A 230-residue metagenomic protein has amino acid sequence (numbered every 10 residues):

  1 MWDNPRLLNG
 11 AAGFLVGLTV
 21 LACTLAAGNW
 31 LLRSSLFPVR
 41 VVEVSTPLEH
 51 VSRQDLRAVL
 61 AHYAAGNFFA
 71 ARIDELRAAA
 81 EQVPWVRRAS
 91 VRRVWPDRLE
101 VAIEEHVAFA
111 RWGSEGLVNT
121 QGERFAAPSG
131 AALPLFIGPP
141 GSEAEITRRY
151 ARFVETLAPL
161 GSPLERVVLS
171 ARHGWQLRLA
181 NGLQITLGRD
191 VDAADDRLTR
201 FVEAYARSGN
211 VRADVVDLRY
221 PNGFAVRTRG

Functional and structural regions predicted by a protein language model:
M1-P38, E49-H50, Q54, A64 (+2 more regions): N-terminal positively charged amphipathic segments used for targeting/anchoring
W30-S129: Terminal hydrophobic membrane-targeting helix
V42, A89, F136, V167 (+1 more regions): Generic beta-strand hydrophobic packing signal
S45, R92, V168-S170, R219: Solvent-exposed beta-strand sheet faces enriched in polar/charged residues
H50-Q54, G66-D74, P140-R148, V191-D196: Soluble non-cytosolic domains of exported or imported proteins
Q54, A58, D74, A78 (+4 more regions): Solvent-exposed, polar/charged alpha-helical surfaces in well-ordered, non-transmembrane soluble domains, broadly
Q82-R87, T156-P163, G209-V211: Short secondary-structure junctions
L99-G188: Extracytoplasmic segments of membrane-associated envelope/inner-membrane machinery
